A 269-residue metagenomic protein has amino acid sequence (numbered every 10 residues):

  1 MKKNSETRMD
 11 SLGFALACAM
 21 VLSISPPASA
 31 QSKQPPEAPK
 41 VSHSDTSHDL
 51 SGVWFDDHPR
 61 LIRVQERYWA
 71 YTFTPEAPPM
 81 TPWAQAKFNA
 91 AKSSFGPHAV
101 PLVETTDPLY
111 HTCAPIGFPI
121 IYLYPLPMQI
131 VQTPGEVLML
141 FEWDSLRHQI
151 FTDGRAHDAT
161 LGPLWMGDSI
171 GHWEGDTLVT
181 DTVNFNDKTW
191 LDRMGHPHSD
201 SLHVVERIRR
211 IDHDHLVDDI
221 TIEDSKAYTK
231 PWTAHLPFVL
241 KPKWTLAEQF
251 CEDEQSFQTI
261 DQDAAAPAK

Functional and structural regions predicted by a protein language model:
K2, P26-K269: PEST-like low-complexity, intrinsically disordered acidic/proline/serine-rich tracts that flank trafficking/processing
K2-A15: Bacterial N-terminal signal peptides that target proteins for export
G13-S25: Bacterial N-terminal signal peptides
